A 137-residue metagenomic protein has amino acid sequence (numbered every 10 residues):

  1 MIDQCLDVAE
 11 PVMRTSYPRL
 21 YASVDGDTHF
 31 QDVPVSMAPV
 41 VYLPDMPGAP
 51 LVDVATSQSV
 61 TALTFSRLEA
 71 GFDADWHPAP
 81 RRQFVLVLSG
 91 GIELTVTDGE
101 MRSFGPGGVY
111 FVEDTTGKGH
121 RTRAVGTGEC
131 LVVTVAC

Functional and structural regions predicted by a protein language model:
I2-A22: Short acidic, Pro/Gly- and aromatic-enriched capping/linker segments at domain boundaries
S23-V24, T97: Short, ordered coil/turn segments that flank beta-strands lining enzyme active or ligand-binding pockets
V24-W76, C130-C137: A short glycine-rich, His/Asp/Glu-containing loop-to-beta-strand
V35-S36, T97-T115: Short acidic-glycine-tyrosine-enriched beta hairpin
V41, R102, K118-A124: Short, Lys/Arg- and Gly-enriched loop/turn segments at beta-strand edges
G71-A74, E93, V109-Y110, T115-R121: Histidine-centered metal-chelating micro-motifs
D73, P78, F84-G105: A short beta-strand-loop-beta hairpin characteristic of the jelly-roll/cupin
F111-T115, V125-C137: A short hydrophobic beta-strand segment most commonly corresponding to one strand of the jelly-roll/cupin
